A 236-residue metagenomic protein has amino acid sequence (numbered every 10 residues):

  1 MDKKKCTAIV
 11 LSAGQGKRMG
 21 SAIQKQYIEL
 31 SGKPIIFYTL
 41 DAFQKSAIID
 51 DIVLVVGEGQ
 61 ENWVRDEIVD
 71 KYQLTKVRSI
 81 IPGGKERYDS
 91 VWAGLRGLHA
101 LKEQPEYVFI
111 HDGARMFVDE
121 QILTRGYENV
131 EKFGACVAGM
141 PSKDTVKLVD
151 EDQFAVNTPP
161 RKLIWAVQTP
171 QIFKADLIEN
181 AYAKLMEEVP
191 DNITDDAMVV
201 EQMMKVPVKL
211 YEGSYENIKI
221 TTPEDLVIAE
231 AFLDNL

Functional and structural regions predicted by a protein language model:
K3-N62: N-terminal glycine-rich phosphate-binding loop and ensuing alpha1 helix
V10, I36, G94, D112 (+3 more regions): Residue-level signal for inorganic ion chemistry
F37-P105, E188-V189: Conserved N-terminal catalytic core of the sugar/cofactor nucleotidyltransferase
E61, Y88-V91, I110, L123 (+4 more regions): A general structural signal for well-ordered alpha-helical segments in protein cores
V64-E67, V91-W92, D119-Q121, K147-D152 (+2 more regions): Short, well-ordered secondary-structure micro-motifs
K85-V149, Q168: Conserved beta-loop-beta/alpha segment of the NTase-like Rossmann-fold superfamily that binds/positions NTPs
L148-F173: Short, flexible, basic/aromatic active-site loop/helix in glycosyltransferases
I164-L236: Conserved alpha/beta core of the MobA/IspD/sugar-nucleotide pyrophosphorylase nucleotidyltransferase superfamily
